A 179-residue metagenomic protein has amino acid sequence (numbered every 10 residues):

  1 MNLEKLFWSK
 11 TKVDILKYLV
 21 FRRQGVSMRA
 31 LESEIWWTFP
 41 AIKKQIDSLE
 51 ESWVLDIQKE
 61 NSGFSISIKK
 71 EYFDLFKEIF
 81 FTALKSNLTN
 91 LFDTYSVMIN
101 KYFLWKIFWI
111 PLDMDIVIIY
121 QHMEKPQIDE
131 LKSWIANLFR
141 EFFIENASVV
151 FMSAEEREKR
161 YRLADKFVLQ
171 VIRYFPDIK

Functional and structural regions predicted by a protein language model:
M1-P111, Y120-K179: Catalytic core of pol beta-like nucleotidyltransferases
